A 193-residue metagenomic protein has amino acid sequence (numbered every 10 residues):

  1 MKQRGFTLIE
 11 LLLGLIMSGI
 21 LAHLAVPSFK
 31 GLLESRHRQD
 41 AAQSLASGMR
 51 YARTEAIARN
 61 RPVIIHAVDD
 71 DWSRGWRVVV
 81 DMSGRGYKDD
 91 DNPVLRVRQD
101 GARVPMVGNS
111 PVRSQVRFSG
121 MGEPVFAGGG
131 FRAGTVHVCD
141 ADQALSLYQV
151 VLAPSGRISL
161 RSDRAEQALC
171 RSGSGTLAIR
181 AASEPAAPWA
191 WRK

Functional and structural regions predicted by a protein language model:
M1-G19: Glycine-centered recognition micro-motifs in short, flexible terminal segments and loops
F6, I20, L24-R50, T54 (+2 more regions): N-terminal helix-rich module
